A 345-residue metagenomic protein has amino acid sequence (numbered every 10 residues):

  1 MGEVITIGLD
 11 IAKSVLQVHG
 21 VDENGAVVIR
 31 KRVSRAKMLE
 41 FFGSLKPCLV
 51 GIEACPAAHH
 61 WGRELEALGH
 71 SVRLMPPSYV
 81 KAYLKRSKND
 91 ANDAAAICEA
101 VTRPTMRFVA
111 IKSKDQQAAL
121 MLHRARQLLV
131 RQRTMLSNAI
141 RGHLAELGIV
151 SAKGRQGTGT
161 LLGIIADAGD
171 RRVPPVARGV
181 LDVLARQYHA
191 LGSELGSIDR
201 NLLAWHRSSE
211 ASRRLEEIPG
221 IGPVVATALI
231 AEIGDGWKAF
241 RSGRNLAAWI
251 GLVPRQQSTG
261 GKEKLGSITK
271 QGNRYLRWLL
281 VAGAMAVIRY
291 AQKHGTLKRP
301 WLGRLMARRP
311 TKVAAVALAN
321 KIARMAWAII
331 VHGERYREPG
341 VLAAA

Functional and structural regions predicted by a protein language model:
M1-A345: A detector of single, family-specific signature residues that are central to catalytic or substrate-handling motifs
